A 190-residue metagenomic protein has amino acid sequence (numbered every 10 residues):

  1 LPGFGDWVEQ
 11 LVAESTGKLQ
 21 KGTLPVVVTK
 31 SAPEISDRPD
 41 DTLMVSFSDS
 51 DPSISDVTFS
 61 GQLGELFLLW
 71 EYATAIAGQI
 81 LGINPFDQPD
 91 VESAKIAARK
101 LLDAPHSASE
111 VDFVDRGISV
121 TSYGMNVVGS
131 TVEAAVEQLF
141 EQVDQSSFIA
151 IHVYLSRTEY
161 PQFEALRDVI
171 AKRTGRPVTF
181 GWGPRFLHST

Functional and structural regions predicted by a protein language model:
L1-T190: A SIS-like phosphosugar-recognition module
